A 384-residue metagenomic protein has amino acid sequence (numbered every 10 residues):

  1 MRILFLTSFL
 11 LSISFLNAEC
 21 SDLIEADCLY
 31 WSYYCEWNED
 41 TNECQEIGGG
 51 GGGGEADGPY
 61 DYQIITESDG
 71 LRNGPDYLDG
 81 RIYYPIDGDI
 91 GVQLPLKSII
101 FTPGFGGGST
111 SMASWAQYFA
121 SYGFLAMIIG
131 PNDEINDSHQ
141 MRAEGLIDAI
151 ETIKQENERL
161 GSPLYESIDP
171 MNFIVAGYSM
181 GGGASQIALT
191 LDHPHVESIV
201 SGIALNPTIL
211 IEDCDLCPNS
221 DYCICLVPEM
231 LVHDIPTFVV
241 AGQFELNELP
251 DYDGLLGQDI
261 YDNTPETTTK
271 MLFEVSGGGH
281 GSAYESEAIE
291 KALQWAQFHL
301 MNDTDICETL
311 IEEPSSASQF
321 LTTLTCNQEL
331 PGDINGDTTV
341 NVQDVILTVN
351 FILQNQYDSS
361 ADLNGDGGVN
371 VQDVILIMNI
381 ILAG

Functional and structural regions predicted by a protein language model:
D22, D27-E39, E43-E46: Extracellular Cys-Trp
G49-L94: N-terminal cap/lid segment of alpha/beta-hydrolase-fold proteins
D89-P95, S138-G183, T190-L191: Gly/Ser-rich "nucleophile elbow"/oxyanion-hole loop immediately N-terminal to the catalytic nucleophile in hydrolases
Q93-G104: Short beta-strand element of the alpha/beta-hydrolase
T110-I129: Short amphipathic alpha-helix adjacent to the substrate-entry channel of hydrolases
E197-A283: The feature captures the conserved acid-bearing segment of alpha/beta-hydrolase catalytic domains
T268, S276-E329: Alpha/beta-hydrolase-fold serine-hydrolase catalytic core, especially in secreted/extracellular enzymes
C326-G384: Cellulosome-associated attachment modules in secreted, modular CAZymes
